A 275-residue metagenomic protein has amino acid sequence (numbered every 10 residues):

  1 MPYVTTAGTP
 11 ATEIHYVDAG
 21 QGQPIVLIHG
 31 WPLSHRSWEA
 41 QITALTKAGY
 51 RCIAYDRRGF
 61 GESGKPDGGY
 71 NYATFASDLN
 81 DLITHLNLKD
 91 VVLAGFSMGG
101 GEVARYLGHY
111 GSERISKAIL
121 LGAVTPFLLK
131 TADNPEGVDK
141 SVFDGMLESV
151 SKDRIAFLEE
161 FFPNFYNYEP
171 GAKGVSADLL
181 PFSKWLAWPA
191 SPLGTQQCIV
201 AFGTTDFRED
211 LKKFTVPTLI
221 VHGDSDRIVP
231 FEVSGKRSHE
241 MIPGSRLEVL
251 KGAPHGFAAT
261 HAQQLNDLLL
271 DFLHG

Functional and structural regions predicted by a protein language model:
G8-G68: Conserved HGGG/HGGXW glycine-rich cap/lid loop of the alpha/beta-hydrolase fold
H29-W31, V91, G95-S97: Conserved alpha/beta-hydrolase "nucleophile elbow" surrounding the catalytic nucleophile
T74-V91: Conserved acidic catalytic loop of the alpha/beta-hydrolase fold
A104-K152: Flexible "cap/lid" loop of the alpha/beta hydrolase fold
P126-V138, E148-K212: Conserved alpha/beta-hydrolase catalytic His-Asp/Glu region
F214, I220-H222, D226: Short beta-strand/loop motif that positions the catalytic acidic residue of the alpha/beta-hydrolase fold
R227-V233: Conserved alpha/beta-hydrolase "acid-adjacent" motif
G244-G275: Catalytic active-site module of serine/aspartate enzymes centered on a nucleophile-bearing elbow/loop
